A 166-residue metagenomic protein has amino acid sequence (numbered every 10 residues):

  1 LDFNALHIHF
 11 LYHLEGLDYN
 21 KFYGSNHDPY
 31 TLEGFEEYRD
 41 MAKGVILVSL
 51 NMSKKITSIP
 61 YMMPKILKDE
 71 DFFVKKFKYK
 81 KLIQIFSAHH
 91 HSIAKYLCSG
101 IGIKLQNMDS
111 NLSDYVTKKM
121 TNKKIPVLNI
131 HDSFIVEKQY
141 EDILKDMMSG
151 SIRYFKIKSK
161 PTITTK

Functional and structural regions predicted by a protein language model:
L1, R39, M120, F134-E137 (+1 more regions): Catalytic phosphate/metal-binding cores of nucleic-acid and nucleotide-processing enzymes, i.e., regions that mediate
L1-C98: Helical catalytic core of nucleic-acid polymerases
D2-F3, I46, P126-E137: Catalytic palm active-site di-aspartate
E15, K138-Q139: Short acidic-glycine loop/turn motifs at beta-strand connectors
A42, D109, L144: Hydrophobic (often cysteine-bearing) scaffold residues that line and stabilize catalytic clefts of nucleotide/cofactor
K95-N111: Adenine-nucleotide phosphate-binding core of ATP-dependent small-molecule kinases
N111-I130: Active-site palm subdomain of RNA-directed nucleic acid polymerases
Y140-K166: Polymerase palm active-site segment centered on the conserved acidic dipeptide of motif C
